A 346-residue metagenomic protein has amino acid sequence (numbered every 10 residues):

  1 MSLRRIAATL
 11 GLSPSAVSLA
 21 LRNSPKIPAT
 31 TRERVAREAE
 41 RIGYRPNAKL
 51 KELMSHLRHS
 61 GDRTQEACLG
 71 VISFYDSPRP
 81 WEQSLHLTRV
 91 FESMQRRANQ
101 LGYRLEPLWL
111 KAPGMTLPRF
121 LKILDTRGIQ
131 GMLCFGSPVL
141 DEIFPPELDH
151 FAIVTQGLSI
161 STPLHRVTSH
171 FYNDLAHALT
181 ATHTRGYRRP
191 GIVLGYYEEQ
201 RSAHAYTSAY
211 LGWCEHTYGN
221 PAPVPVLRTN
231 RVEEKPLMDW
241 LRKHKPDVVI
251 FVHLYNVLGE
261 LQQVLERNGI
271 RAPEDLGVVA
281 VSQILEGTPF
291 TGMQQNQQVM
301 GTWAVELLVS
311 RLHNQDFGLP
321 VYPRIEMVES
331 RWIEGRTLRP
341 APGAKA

Functional and structural regions predicted by a protein language model:
M1-H59, A346: N-terminal helix-turn-helix DNA-binding module of bacterial transcription factors
T9, A16, M54-E82, R189-Y196: Short beta-strand segments enriched in small/hydrophobic residues
R32, T88-E92, A203-L211: Short, surface-exposed alpha-helical segments at coil->helix boundaries
G61-T180, T184, V232-I250, Y255-N256 (+2 more regions): Alpha-helical recognition/docking segments in bacterial nutrient-uptake and carbohydrate-utilization systems
A98-L110, T162, P190-V193, H204-E234 (+1 more regions): Short beta-strand elements in bilobed, periplasmic/extracellular small-molecule ligand-binding domains
D141-Q156, T168-H177, R185, E198-L227 (+2 more regions): Short acidic, glycine/proline-enriched helix-loop-strand junctions
A178-T217, G318-R339: An alpha-beta-alpha
R242-A346: Flexible loop/turn connectors
